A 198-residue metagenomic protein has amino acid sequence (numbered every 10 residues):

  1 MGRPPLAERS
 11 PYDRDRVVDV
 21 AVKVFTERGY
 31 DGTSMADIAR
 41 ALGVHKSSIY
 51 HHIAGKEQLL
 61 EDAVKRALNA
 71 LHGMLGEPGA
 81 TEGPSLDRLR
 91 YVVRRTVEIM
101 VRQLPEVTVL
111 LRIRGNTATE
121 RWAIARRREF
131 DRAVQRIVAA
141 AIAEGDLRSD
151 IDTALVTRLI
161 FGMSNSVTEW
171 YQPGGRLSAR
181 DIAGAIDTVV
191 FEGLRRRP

Functional and structural regions predicted by a protein language model:
M1-R28, G32-V44, E57-E61: Basic, helix-initiating cap at the start of DNA-binding domains
S10, V18, L60, V64 (+6 more regions): Amphipathic, non-transmembrane alpha-helical scaffold segments
T26, Y50-H52, D62, R66: Base-recognition residues in the alpha-helical recognition helix of bacterial helix-turn-helix
E27-D31, E82, Q103, E144: Short coil/turn segments at alpha/beta junctions that flank glycine-rich nucleotide-binding fingerprints
S47: Key DNA-contact positions within bacterial/archaeal DNA-binding proteins
Q58, Y91, V97-R136, A143: Short secondary-structure transition hinges
D62, G76-R102, T157-I160: Hydrophobic alpha-helical connector segments
V107-R112, E120-I124, R128, I142-V189 (+1 more regions): Hydrophobic/aromatic-rich alpha-helical bundle segments in the mid-to-C-terminal region
